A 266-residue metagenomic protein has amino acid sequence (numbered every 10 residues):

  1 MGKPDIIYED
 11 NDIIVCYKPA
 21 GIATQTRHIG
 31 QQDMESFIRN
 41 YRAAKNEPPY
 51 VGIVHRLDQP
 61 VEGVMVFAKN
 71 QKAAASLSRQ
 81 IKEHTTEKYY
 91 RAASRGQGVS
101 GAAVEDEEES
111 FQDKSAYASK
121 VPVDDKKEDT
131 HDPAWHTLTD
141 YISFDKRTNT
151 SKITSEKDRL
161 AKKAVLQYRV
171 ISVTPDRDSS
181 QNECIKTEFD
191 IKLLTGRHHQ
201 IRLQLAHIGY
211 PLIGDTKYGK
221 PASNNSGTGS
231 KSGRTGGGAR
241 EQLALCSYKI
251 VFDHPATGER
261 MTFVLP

Functional and structural regions predicted by a protein language model:
M1-P266: RNA pseudouridine synthases
